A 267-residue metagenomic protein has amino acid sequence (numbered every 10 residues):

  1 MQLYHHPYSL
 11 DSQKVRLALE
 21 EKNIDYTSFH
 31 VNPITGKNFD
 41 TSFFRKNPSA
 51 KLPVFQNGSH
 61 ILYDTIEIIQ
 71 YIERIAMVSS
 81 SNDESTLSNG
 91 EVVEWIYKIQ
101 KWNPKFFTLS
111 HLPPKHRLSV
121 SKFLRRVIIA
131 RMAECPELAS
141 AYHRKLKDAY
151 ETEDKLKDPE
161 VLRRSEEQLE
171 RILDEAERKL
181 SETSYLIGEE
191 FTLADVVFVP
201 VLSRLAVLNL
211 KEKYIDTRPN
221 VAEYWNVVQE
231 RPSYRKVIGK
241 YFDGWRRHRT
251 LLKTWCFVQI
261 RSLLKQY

Functional and structural regions predicted by a protein language model:
M1-Q2, P7, K157-L162, N209-L210 (+1 more regions): A short, structure-level motif marking secondary-structure boundaries and short turns
M1-Y142: GST-like domain detector, emphasizing the conserved glutathione-binding G-site in the N-terminal thioredoxin-like
H6, N32, L193, Y241-F242: Short, solvent-exposed turn/loop segments enriched in Gly/Ser/Thr/Pro and often Arg
A76, L180-T183, P232, Y241: A general structural signal marking secondary-structure boundaries and capping sites
S80-E84, L186-E189, Y214, R235-G239: Short, hydrophobic secondary-structure boundary micro-motifs
N103-N226, E230: GST-like fold's C-terminal all-alpha helical module
L208-Y267: Long, positively charged, glycine-interspersed low-complexity recognition regions
